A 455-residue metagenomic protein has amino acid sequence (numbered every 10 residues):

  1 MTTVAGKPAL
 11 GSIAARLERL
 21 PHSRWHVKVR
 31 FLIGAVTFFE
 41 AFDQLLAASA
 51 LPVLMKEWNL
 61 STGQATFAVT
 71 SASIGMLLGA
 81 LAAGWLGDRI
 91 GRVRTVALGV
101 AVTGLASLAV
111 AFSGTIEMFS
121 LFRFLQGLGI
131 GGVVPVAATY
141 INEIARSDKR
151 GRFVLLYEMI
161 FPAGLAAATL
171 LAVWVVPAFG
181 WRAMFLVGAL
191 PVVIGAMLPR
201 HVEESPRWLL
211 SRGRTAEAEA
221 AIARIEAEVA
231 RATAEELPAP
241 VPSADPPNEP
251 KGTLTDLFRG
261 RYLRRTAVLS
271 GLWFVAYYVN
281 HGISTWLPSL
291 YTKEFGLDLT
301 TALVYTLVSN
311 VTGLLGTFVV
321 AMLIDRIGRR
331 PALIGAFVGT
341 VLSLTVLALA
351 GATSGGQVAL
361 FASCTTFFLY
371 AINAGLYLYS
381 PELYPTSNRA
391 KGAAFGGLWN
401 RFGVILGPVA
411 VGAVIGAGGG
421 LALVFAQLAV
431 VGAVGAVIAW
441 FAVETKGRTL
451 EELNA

Functional and structural regions predicted by a protein language model:
M1-L20, H201-R261, R448-A455: Intracellular cytosolic loops and amphipathic helices of Major Facilitator Superfamily
A48, F258-T317: Extracytoplasmic gate region of multi-pass secondary transporters
A48-A80, T300: Extracellular/periplasmic helix-loop-helix junction of adjacent transmembrane segments in MFS-like secondary
L54-M55, L86-G87, L171-P177, Y291-T292 (+2 more regions): Interfacial helix-cap and linker-helix signal at transmembrane-aqueous boundaries of multi-pass secondary transporters
N59, G91, F112-M118, G129 (+4 more regions): Helix-breaking motifs and short loop linkers at transmembrane-helix boundaries and internal kinks in secondary membrane
L78-I116: Conserved MFS/SLC helix-loop-helix module at the cytosolic interface between two early adjacent transmembrane helices
F124-M159: Cytoplasmic helix-loop-helix junction between adjacent transmembrane helices in 12-TM secondary transporters
G151-P177, P191-V192, G397-G407: Glycine-rich segments within core transmembrane alpha-helices of 12-TM secondary carriers
